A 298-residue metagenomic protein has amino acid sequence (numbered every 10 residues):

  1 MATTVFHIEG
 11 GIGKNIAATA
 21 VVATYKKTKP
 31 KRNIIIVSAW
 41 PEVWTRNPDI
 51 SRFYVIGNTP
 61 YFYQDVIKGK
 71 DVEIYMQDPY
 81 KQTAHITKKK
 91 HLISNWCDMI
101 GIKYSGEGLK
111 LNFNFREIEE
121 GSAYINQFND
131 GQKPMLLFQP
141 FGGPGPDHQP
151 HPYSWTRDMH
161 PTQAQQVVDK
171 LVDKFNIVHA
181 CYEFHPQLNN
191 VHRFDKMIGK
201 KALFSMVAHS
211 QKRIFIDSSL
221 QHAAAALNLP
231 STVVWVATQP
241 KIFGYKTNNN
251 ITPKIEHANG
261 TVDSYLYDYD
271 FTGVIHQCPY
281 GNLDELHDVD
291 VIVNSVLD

Functional and structural regions predicted by a protein language model:
M1-H91, A202-S205, K212, Q221: Active-site and donor-binding regions of nucleotide-sugar-utilizing enzymes
T4-V5, N33-I35, L137, N176-V178 (+1 more regions): A structural signal for isolated positions on well-ordered beta-strands in alpha/beta enzyme cores
F6, G13, T24-Y25, P30 (+7 more regions): Catalytic phosphate/metal-binding cores of nucleic-acid and nucleotide-processing enzymes, i.e., regions that mediate
I16, Y153-K241, N248-N249: Donor-binding and catalytic core of enzymes assembling or modifying cell-surface/extracellular glycoconjugates
P48-P60, Q64-I74, Q187-I198, L229 (+1 more regions): Active-site regions of enzymes building and remodeling cell-envelope glycoconjugates
N58-I67, Y80-T83, N112-E117, H185-P186 (+2 more regions): A short acidic, often aromatic-flanked loop/helix-cap motif at beta-alpha or helix-coil junctions that lines enzyme
Y75-K88, N95, I102, G108-L188 (+1 more regions): Active-site donor-nucleotide binding/catalytic segment of nucleotide-sugar enzymes
K81-D130, T247-D298: Leloir-type glycosyltransferase catalytic cores
